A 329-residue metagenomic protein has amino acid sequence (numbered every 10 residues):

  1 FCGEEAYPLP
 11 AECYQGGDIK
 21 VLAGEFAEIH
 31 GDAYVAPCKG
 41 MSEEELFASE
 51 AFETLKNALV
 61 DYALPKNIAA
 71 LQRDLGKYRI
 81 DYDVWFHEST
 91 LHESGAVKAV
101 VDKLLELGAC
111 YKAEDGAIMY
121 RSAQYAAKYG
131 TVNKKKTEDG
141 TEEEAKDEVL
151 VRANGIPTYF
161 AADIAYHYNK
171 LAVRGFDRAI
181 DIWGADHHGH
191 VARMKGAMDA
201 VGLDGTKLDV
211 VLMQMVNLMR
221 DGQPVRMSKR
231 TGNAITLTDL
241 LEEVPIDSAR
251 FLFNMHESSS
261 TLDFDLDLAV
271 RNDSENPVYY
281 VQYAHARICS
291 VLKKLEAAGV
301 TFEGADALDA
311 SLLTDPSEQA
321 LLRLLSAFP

Functional and structural regions predicted by a protein language model:
F1-P329: Non-catalytic interaction-recognition regions
